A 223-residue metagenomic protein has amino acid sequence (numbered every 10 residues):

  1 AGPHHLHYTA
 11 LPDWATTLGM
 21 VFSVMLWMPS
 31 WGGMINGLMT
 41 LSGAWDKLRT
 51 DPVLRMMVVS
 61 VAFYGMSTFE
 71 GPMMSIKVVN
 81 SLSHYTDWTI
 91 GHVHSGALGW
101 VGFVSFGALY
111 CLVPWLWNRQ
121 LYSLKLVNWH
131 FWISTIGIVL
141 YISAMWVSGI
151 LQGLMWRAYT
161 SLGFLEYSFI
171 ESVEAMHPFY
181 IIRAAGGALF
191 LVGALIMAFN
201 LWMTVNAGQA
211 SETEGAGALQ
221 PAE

Functional and structural regions predicted by a protein language model:
A1-H7, L18-T40, L54-K77, I90-L116 (+2 more regions): Hydrophobic cores of alpha-helical transmembrane segments in multi-pass integral membrane proteins
L11-S23, R49, H84-I90: Non-cytosolic membrane-interface motifs at loop->transmembrane helix junctions
L41-D46: Inter-helical turn/loop segments and adjacent helix faces that build the functional surface of alpha-helical bundle
L82-Y85, H177: Short hydrophobic "helix-edge" motifs at membrane interfaces and signal-peptide entry regions
Q120-Y122, E214-G215: Short, intrinsically disordered/low-complexity patches at protein termini and at juxtamembrane boundaries
Q209-E223: Short, highly charged, low-complexity non-transmembrane loops/tails of multi-pass membrane proteins
